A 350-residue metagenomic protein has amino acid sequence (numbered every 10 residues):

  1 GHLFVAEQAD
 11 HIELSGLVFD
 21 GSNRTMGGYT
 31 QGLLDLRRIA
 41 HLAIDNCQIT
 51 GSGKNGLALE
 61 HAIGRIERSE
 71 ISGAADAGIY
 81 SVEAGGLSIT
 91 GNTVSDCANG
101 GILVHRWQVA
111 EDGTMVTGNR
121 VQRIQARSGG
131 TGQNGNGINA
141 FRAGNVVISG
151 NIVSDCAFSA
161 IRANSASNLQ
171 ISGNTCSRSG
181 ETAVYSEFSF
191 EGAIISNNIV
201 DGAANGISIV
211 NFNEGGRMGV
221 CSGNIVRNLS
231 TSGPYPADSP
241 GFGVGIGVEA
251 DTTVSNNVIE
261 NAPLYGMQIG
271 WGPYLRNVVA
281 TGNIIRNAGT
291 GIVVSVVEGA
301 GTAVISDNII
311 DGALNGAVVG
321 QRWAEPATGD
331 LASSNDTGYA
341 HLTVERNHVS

Functional and structural regions predicted by a protein language model:
G1-L3, N23-T30, G53-E60, A75-E83 (+12 more regions): Short glycine/acidic-rich loop motifs that flank beta-strands on beta-rich extracellular proteins
G1-S15, D20-H41, G56-H61, W107 (+2 more regions): Extracellular beta-strand-rich solenoid/capping regions of secreted or surface-exposed proteins that bind or remodel
V5, E13, D35, A43 (+23 more regions): Extracellular beta-strand solenoid repeats
A9, I39-A40, A62, G85 (+8 more regions): Small-residue (G/S/T/A) turn/hinge positions that recur once per unit in extracellular repeat modules
S149, S196, A203, G219-S222 (+7 more regions): Low-complexity, intrinsically disordered tandem-repeat tracts enriched in small residues
Y185-E187, I209-N213, G241-V248, Q268-G272 (+2 more regions): Short, contiguous acidic/charged loop-to-helix segments that flank catalytic cores in large enzymes
G312-Q321, A327-S350: Leucine-rich solenoid repeat scaffolds
